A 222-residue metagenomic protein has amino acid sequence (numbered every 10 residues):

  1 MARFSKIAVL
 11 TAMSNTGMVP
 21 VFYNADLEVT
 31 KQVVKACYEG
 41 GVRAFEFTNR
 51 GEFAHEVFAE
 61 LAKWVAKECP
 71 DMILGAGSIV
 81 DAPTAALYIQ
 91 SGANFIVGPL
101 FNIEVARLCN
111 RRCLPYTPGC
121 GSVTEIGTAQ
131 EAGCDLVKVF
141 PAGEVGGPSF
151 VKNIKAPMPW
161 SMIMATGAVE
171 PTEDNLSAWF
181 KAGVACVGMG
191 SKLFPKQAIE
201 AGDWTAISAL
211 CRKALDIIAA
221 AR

Functional and structural regions predicted by a protein language model:
M1-G75, I79-P83, L87-S91, K181 (+1 more regions): Conserved N-terminal beta1-alpha1 strand-loop-helix module at the mouth
G17-F22, F45-F47, L74-G77, I96-V97 (+4 more regions): Hydrophobic faces of well-ordered beta-strands that scaffold small-molecule active sites in alpha/beta enzyme cores
V21-A25, T48-E52, G77-D81, F101 (+4 more regions): Active-site beta-loop-alpha junctions enriched in small/polar residues
V33, D81-S91, T124-G133, V169-V187: Catalytic cores of alpha/beta
Y38-R43, I89-I96, R111-T117, E131-L136 (+2 more regions): Glycine-enriched alpha-helix->loop->beta-strand junction motifs that scaffold or abut catalytic
R43, I96-V105, K138-G147, G183-W204: Glycine-rich phosphate-binding active-site loops on the catalytic face of alpha/beta enzymes
R43-E52, T84, I89-S91, R112 (+2 more regions): Glycine/Thr-rich beta-alpha phosphate-binding loop at enzyme active sites
F95, P99-V145: Histidine/lysine/aspartate-rich catalytic loop segments that bind and position anionic ligands
